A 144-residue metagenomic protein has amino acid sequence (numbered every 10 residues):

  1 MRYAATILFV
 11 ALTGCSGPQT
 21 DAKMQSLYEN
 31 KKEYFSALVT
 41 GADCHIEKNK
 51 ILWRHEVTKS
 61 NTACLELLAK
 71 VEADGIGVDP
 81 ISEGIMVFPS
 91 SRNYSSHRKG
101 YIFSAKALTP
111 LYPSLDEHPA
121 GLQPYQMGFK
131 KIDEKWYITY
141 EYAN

Functional and structural regions predicted by a protein language model:
M1, D21, L122: Residue-level detector of functional hotspots within protein domains
M1-T13: Sec-dependent bacterial lipoprotein signal peptides
A5, M24-Q25, Q126-M127: Alpha-helical interaction segments
V10-G14, T40, P110-P113, E117: Generic detector of low-complexity/intrinsically disordered segments and short hydrophobic N-terminal stretches
C15-G77: N-terminal export/targeting and maturation segments
D74-N144: Extracytoplasmic electrostatic interaction patches
